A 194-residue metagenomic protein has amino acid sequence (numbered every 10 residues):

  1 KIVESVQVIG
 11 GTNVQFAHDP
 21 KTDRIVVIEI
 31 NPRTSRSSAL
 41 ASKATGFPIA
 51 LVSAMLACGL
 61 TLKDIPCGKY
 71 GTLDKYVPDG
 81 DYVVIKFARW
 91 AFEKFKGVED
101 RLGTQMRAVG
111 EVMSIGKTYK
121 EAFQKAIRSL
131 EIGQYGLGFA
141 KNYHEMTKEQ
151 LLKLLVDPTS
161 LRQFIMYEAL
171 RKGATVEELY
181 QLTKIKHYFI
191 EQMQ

Functional and structural regions predicted by a protein language model:
K1-Q194: ATP-dependent carboxylate activation and anion-phosphoryl transfer catalytic cores that bind Mg-ATP to form
